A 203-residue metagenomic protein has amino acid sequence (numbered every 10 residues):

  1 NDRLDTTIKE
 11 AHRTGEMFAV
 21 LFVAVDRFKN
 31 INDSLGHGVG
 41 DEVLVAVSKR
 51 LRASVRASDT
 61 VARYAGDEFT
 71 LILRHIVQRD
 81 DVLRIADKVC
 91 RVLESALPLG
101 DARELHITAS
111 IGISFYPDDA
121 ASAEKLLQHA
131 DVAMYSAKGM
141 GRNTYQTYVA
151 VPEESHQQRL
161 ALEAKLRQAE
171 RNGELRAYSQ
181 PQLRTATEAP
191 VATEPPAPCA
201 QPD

Functional and structural regions predicted by a protein language model:
N1-V20, D26-R56, A62-L71, V77-D87 (+2 more regions): Conserved long alpha-helical elements within nucleotide-processing catalytic cores of c-di-GMP signaling and class III
E16, D26, A150, R171 (+2 more regions): Short acidic/glycine-rich beta-turn/loop cap or linker motifs at sensory/regulatory domain boundaries that couple input
M17, E124-K125, N143, V191-E194: Short beta-strand edge/capping elements of PAS-family sensory modules
M17, R91, N172-Y178: PAS/PAS-like sensory domains
V25, G66, R142, A192-T193: ATP/adenylate-binding site constellation spanning eukaryotic-like Ser/Thr protein kinases, ABC-transporter
V61, K88-V92, R103, S110-D118 (+5 more regions): Cyclic nucleotide signaling catalytic output domains
F69, A109-I113, P195: A structural signal for short, well-ordered beta-strand segments
L105-A109, L175, T193: PAS and PAS-like sensory/regulatory domains
